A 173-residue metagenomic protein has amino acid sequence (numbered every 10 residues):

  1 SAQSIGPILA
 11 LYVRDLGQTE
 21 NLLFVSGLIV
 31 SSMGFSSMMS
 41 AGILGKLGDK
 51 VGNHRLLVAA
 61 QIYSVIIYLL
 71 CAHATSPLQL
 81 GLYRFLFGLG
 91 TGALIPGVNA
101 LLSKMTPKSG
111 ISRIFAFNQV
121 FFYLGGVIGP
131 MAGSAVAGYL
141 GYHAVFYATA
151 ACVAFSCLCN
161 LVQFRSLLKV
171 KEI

Functional and structural regions predicted by a protein language model:
P7-F24: Short amphipathic helix-loop junctions that connect adjacent transmembrane helices in Major Facilitator Superfamily/SLC
G34-G42, G126-V127: Residue-level signature of mid-helix packing/kink "hotspots" within the transmembrane helices of 12-pass Major
M39-G52: Helix-to-loop junctions at the C-terminal end of transmembrane segments in multipass secondary transporters
G52, H73-T75: Helix-breaking motifs and short loop linkers at transmembrane-helix boundaries and internal kinks in secondary membrane
R55-L70: Structural signature of the two symmetry-related core transmembrane helices
I67, L78-L86: Paired small-residue
A93-T106: Intracellular juxtamembrane helix-capping segments at the cytosolic ends of symmetry-related transmembrane helices
A137-V153: A membrane-interface helix-boundary motif in multi-pass transporters
